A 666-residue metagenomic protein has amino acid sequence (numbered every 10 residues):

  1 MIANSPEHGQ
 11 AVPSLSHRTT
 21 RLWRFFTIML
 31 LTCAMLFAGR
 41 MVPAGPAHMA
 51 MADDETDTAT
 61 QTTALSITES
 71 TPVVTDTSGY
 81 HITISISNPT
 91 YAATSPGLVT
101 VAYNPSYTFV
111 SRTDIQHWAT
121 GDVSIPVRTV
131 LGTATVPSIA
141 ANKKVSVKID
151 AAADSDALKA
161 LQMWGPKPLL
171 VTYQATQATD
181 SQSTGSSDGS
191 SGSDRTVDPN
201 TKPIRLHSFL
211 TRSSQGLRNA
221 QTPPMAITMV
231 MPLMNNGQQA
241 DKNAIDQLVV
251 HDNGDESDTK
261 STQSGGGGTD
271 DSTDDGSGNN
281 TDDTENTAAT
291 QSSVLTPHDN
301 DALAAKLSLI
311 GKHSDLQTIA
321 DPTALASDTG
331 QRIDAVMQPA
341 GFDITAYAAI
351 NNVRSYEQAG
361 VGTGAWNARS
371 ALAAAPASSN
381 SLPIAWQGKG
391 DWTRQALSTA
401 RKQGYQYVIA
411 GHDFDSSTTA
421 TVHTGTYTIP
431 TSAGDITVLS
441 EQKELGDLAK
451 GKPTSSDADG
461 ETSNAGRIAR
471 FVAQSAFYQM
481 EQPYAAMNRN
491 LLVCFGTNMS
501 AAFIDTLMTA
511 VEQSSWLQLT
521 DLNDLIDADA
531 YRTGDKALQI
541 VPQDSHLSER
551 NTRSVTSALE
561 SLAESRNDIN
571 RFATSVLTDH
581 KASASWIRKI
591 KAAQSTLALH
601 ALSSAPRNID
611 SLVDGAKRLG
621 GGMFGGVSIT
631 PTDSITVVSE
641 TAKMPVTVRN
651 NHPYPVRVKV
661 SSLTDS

Functional and structural regions predicted by a protein language model:
I2-R24, D53-T75, H81-T83, G185-R205 (+4 more regions): Histidine-centered catalytic/metal-binding microenvironments
M35-H48: C-terminal segment of classical bacterial N-terminal signal peptides
T75, T90-P96, F109-V110, N651-V656: A short beta-turn/strand-edge loop motif at beta-sheet boundaries
Y107-P137, S666: Short beta-strand and strand-turn-strand segments in soluble, beta-rich domains
S155-L170: Short glycine/proline/serine/threonine-rich loop/turn segments at secondary-structure transition edges
T172, P297, I310, G390-L397 (+3 more regions): Catalytic grooves of carbohydrate-active enzymes
G192-M337: Active-site beta->alpha N-cap acidic-glycine motif
T296-L382, R394-V408: Catalytic alpha-helical scaffold of carbohydrate-active enzymes acting on polysaccharides/glycoconjugates
